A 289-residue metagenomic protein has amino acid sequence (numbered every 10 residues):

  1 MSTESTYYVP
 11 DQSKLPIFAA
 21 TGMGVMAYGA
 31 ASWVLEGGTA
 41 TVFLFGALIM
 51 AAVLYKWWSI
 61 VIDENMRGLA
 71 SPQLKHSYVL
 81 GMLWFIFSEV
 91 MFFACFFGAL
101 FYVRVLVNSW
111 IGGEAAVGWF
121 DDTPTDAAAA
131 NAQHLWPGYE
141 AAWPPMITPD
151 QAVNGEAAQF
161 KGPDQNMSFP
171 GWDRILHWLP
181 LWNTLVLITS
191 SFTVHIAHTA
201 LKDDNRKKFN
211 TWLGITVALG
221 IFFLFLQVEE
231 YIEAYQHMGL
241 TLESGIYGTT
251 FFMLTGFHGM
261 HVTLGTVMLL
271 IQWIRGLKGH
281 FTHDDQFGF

Functional and structural regions predicted by a protein language model:
M1-F289: ...captures the hydrophobic TM-helix bundle architecture rather than a specific catalytic motif, and can also fire on
